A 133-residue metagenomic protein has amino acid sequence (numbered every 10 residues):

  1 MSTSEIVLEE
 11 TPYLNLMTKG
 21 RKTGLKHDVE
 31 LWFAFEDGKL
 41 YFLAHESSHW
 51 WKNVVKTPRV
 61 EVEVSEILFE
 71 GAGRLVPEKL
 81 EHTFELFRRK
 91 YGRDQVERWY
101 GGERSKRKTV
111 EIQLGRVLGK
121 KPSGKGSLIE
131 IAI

Functional and structural regions predicted by a protein language model:
M1-N15, P122-I133: Extreme N-terminal tail/first-helix region
S2-T3, F33, E66: Generic signal for short, ordered secondary-structure residues within or immediately flanking folded domains
T3, T18-T23, Q95-Y100: Short helix-to-loop capping/linker segments positioned immediately adjacent to catalytic or ligand/cofactor-binding
S4-E5, L25-K26, R59: Short, flexible segments with low predicted structural confidence
S4-I6, L40-A44, S48-K52: Covalent nucleotidyltransferase core used to form phosphodiester bonds in nucleic acids
L8, T23-L25, V54, R104: A generic structural micro-feature
T11-E46: Short beta-strand segments
E46-K125: Short, structured beta-strand-loop surface elements
